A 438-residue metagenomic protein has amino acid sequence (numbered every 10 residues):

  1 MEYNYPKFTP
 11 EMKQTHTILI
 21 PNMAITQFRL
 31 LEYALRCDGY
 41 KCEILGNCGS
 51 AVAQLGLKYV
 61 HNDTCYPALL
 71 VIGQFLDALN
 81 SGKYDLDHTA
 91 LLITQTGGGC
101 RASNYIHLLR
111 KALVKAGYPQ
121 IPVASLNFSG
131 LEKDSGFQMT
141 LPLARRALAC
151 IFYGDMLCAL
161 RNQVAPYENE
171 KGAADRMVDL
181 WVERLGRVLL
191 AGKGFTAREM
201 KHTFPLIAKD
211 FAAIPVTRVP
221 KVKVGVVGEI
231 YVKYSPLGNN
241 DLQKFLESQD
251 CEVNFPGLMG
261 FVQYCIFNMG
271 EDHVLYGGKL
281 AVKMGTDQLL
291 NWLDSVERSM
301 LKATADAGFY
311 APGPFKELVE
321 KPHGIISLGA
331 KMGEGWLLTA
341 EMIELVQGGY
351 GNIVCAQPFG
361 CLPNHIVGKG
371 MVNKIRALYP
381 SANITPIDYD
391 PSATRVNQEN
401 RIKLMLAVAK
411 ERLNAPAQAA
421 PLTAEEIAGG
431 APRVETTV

Functional and structural regions predicted by a protein language model:
M1-V438: An N-terminal assembly and electron-transfer interface module characteristic of large anaerobic redox and radical
